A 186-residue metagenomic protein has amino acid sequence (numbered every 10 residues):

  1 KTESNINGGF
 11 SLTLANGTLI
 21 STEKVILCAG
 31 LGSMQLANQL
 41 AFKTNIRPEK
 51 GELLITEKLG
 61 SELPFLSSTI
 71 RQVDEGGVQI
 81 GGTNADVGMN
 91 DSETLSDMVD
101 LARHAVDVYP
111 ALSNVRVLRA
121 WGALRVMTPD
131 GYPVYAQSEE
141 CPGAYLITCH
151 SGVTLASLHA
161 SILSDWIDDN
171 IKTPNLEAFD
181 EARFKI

Functional and structural regions predicted by a protein language model:
K1-F10: A conserved short coil-to-beta-strand element within the FAD-binding core of flavoproteins
G9-S11, L19, L53, G76-G77: Structural motif
L14-K24, C28: Core beta-strand elements of the Rossmann-like FAD/NAD(P) dinucleotide-binding domain in flavoenzyme oxidoreductases
L14-T18, G82-A85, H150: Secondary-structure transition/turn motif
V25, G32, G152: Catalytic metal-binding/acid-base residues of hydrolase active sites
A29-G143: Active-site substrate-recognition segment that forms the wall of the catalytic cavity or substrate channel
A111-I186: C-terminal catalytic lobe of FAD-dependent flavoproteins
